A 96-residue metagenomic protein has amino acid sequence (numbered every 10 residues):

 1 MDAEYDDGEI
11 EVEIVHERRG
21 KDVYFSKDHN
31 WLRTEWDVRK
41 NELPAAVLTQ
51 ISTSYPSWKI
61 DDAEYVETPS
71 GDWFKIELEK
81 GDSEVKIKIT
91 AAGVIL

Functional and structural regions predicted by a protein language model:
M1-L96: Interaction-mediating elements
